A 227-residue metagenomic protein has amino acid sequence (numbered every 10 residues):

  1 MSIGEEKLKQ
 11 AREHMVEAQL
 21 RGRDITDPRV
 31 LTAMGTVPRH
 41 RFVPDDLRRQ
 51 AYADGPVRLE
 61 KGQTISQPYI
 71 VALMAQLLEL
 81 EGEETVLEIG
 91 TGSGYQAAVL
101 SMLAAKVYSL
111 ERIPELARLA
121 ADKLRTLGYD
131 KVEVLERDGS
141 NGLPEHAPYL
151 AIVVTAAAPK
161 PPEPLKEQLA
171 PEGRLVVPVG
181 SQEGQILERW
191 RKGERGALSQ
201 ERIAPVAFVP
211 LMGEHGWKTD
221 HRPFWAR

Functional and structural regions predicted by a protein language model:
M1-L47: N-terminal auxiliary segments of SAM/dcSAM-dependent transferases
R12-E13, L31, V71, A97 (+2 more regions): A general structural signal for well-ordered alpha-helical segments in protein cores
E17, R21-G22, D46-L47, A51-G55 (+1 more regions): Conserved alpha-helix/loop element of class I SAM-dependent methyltransferases that forms part of the SAM/SAH-binding
H40, R49, R58, G196 (+1 more regions): Active-site/binding-pocket entry motifs
F42-V43, Y52, V57-L59, L143 (+1 more regions): Short clusters of hydrophobic/aromatic residues that line enzyme substrate/ligand-binding pockets
L77-S199, R227: Conserved nucleotide-cofactor-binding alpha/beta core module
A197-A207, M212-R227: Class I S-adenosyl-L-methionine
